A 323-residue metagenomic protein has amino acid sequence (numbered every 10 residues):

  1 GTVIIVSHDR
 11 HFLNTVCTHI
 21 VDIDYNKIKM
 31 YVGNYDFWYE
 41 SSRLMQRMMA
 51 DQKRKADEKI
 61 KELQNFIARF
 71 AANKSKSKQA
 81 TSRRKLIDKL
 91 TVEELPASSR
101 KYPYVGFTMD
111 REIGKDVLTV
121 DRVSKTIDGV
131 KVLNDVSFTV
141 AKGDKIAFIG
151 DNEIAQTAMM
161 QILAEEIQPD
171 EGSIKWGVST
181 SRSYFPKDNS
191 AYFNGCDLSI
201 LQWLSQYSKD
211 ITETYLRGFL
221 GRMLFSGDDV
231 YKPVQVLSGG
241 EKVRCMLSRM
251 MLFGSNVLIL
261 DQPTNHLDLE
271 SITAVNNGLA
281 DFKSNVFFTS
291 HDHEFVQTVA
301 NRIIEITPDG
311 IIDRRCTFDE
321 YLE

Functional and structural regions predicted by a protein language model:
G1-D51, F107-E323: ABC ATP-binding cassette signature C-motif
L44-V132: Flexible nucleotide-interacting loop at or near the entrance of a catalytic core
